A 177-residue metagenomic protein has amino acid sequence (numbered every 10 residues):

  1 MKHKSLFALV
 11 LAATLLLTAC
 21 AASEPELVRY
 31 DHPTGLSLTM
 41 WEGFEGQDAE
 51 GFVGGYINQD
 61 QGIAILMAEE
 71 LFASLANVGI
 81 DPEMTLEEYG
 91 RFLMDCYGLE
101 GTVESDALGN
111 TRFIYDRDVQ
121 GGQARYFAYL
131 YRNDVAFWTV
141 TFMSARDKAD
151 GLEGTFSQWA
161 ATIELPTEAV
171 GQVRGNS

Functional and structural regions predicted by a protein language model:
M1-F7: Bacterial N-terminal signal peptides that target proteins for export
L16-A19: C-terminal motif of bacterial Sec signal peptides marking the signal peptidase cleavage site
S23-E50: N-terminal "mature-domain start" segment
M40, T85, Y89, L152-W159: Stable alpha-helical elements in mature extracytoplasmic
G43, Q47, F92, C96 (+2 more regions): Structured segments of extracytoplasmic/periplasmic soluble domains in secreted or envelope-associated proteins
E50-T139: Conserved polar/disulfide-associated segments of primarily extracytoplasmic proteins
T111-S177: Short, well-structured beta-strand
